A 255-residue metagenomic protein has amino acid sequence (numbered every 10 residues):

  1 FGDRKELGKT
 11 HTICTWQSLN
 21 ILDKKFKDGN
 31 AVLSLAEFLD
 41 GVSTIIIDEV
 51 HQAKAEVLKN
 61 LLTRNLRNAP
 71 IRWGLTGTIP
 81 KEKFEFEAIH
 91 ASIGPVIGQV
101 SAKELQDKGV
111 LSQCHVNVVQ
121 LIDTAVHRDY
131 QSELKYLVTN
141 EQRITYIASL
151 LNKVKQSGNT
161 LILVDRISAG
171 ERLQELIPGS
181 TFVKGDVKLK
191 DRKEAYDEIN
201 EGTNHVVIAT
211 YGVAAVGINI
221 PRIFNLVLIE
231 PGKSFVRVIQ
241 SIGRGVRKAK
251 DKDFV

Functional and structural regions predicted by a protein language model:
G2-K9, K24, L161, E171-R172 (+2 more regions): Conserved helicase ATPase core of P-loop NTP-dependent helicases/translocases
G2-T44, A55-N60, V213: Conserved helix/coil segment N-terminal to the catalytic DExD/H
T12-T15, P70-G77, V206-A209: Structural recognition of the conserved hydrophobic beta-strand(s) that form the central parallel beta-sheet of P-loop
L19-N20, I47-K54, K81-E82, G217 (+2 more regions): Catalytic P-loop NTPase motifs of RecA-like helicase/translocase cores
V42, E49-H51, G212-A214, E230-G232: Conserved Walker B
S43-H115: Post-DEXD/H (motif II) to motif III coupling segment of the RecA-like Helicase ATP-binding lobe
A125-L176: Conserved interdomain hinge at the start of the Helicase C-terminal
R244-V255: Conserved segment of the helicase C-terminal RecA-like domain
